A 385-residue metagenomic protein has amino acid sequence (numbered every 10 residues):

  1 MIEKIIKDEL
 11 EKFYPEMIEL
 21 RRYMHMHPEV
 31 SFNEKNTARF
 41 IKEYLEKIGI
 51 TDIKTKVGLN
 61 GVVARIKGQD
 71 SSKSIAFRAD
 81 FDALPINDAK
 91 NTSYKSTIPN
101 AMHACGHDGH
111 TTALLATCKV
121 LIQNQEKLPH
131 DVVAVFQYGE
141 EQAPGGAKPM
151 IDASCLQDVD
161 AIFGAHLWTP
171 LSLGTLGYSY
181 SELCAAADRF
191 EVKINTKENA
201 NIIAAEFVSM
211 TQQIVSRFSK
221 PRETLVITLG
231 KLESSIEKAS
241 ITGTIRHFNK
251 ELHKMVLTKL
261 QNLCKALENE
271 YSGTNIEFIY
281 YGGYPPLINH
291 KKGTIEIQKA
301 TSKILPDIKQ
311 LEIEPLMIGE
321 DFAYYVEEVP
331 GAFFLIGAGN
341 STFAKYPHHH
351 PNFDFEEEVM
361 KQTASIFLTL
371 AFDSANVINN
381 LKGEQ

Functional and structural regions predicted by a protein language model:
M1-R22, P28, D70, Q123 (+5 more regions): N-terminal hydrophobic/helix-forming segments and targeting peptides
I2-H103, D108, T112-L115, K119-L128: Acidic/His- and Gly-rich active-site-bordering loop/insert found across diverse amide/peptide-bond hydrolases
M24, A64, F77, H107 (+7 more regions): Divalent metal-coordination and catalytic microenvironments
V62, L84-I86, K90-M102, D108-T112 (+4 more regions): Histidine/acidic-residue-rich, glycine-tolerant segments that coordinate divalent metal ions
A76-R78, N87, F190-V192, F333-G339: Non-cysteine beta-strand/loop elements that form the S-adenosyl-L-methionine
N201-Q385: Metal-dependent amide/peptide-bond hydrolase catalytic core, centered on the "pita-bread" metallohydrolase fold
